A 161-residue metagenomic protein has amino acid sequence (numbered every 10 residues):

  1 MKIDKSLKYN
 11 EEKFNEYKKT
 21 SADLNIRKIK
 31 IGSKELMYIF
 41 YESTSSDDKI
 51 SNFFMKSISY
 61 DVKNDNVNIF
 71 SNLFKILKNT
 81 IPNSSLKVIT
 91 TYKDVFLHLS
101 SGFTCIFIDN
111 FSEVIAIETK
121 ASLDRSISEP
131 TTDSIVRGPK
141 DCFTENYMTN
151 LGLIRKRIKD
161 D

Functional and structural regions predicted by a protein language model:
M1-D161: Membrane-embedded alpha-helical signal segments
